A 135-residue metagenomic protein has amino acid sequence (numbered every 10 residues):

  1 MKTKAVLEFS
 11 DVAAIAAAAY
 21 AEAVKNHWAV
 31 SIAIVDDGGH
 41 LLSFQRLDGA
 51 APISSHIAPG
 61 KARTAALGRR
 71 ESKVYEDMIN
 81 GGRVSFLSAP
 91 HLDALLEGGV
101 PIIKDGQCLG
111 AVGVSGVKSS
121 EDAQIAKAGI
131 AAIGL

Functional and structural regions predicted by a protein language model:
M1-L135: Flexible, solvent-exposed loop/hinge segments and secondary-structure transition points
